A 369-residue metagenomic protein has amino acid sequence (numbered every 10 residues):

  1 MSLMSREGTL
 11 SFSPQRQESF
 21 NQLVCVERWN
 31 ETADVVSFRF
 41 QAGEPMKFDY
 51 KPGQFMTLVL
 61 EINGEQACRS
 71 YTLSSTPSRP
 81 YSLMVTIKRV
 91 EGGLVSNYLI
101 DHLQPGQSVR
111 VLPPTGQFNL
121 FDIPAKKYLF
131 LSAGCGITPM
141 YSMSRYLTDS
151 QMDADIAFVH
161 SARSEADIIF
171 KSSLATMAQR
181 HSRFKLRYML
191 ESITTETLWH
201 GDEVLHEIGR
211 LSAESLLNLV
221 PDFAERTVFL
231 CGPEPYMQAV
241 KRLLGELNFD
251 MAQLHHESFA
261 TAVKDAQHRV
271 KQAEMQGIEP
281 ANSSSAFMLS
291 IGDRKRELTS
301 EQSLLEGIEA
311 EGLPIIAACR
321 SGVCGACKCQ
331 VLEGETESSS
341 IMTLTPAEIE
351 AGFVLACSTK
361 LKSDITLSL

Functional and structural regions predicted by a protein language model:
M1-Q17, V24, E246, M251 (+3 more regions): Iron-sulfur (Fe-S) cluster-binding modules
R6-S108, A162-S164, E191-S192: Ferredoxin-reductase
R16, N97-I278, S283, M288: FNR/FR-type flavoprotein reductase catalytic core
M46, E225-V228, K295: Short active-site oxyanion
N282-V323, L332: C-terminal accessory/binding modules appended to enzymatic or scaffolding proteins
R294-K295, E309-I316, A326-L369: Iron-sulfur (Fe-S) cluster-binding segments and ferredoxin-like electron-carrier domains, especially [2Fe-2S]
